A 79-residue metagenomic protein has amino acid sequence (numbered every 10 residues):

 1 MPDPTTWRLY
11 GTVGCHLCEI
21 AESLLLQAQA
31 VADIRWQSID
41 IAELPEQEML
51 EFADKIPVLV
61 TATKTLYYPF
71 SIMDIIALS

Functional and structural regions predicted by a protein language model:
M1-A28: Local sequence-structure signature of Cys/Sec-based thiol-disulfide redox active-site neighborhoods
V13-H16, P57, M73: Glycine-centered loop/turn positions within well-structured domains that cap or flank conserved ligand/cofactor-binding
I20-S23, Q47-E51, F70: Generic recognition of short, well-ordered alpha-helical segments
D33-E46: Thiol-based oxidoreductase modules, predominantly thioredoxin-like and allied folds used for disulfide exchange
L50-L59: Structural micro-motif
T61-S79: Non-catalytic, surface beta->alpha helical segment in thiol-disulfide oxidoreductase systems
